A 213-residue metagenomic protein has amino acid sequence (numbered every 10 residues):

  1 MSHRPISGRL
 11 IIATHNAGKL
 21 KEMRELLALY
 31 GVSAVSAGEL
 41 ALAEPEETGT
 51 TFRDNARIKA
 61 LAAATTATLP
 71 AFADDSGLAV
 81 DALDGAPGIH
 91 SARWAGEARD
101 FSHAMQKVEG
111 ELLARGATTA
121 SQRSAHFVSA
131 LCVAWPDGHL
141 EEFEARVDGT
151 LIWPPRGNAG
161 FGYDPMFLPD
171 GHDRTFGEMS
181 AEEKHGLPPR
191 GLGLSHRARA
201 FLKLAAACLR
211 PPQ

Functional and structural regions predicted by a protein language model:
S2-I11, A17-V35, E39-Q213: Anionic-ligand binding patches
